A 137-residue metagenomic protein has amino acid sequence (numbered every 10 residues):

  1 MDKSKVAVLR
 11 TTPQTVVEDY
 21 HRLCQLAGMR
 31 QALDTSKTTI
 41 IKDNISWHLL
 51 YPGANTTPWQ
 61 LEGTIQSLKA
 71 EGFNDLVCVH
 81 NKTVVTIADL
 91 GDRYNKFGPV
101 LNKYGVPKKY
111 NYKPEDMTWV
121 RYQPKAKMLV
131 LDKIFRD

Functional and structural regions predicted by a protein language model:
M1-D137: N-terminal and secondary-structure boundary signal
